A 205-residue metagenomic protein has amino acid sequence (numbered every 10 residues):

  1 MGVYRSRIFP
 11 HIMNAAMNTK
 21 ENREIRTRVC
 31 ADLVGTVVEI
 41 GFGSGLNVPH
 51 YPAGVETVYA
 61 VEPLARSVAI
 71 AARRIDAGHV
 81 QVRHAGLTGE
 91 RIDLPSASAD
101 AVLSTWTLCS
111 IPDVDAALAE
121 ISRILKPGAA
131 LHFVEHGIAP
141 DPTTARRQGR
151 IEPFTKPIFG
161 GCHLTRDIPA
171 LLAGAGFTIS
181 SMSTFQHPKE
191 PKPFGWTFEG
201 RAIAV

Functional and structural regions predicted by a protein language model:
A16-T36, L46-H50: Conserved alpha-helix/loop element of class I SAM-dependent methyltransferases that forms part of the SAM/SAH-binding
V38-R91: Class I SAM-dependent methyltransferase SAM/SAH-binding core
E90-V102: A short acidic, Gly/Pro-enriched loop at the edge of an enzyme's catalytic core that lines a small-molecule cofactor
D100-V114: A short SAM/SAH-binding and catalytic strip from SAM-dependent methyltransferases
D115-A130: A short glycine-rich, Lys/Arg-flanked "PGG" loop and its adjoining helix->strand segment in the class I
H132-F154, F159: Conserved class I S-adenosyl-L-methionine
G160-G176: Short alpha-helix
S180-V205: Core SAM-dependent methyltransferase catalytic element
